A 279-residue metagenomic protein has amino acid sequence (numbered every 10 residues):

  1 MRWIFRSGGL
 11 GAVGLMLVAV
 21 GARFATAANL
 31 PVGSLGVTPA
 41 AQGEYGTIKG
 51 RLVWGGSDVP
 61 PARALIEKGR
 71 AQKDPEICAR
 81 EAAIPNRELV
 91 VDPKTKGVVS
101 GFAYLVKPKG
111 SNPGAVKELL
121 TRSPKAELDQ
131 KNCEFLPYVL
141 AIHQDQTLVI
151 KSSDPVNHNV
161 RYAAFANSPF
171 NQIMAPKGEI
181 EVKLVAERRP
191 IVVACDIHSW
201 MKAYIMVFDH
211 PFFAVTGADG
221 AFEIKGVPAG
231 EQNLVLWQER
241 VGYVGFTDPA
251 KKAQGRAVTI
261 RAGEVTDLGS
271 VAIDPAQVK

Functional and structural regions predicted by a protein language model:
M1-R6: N-terminal secretory signal peptides that target proteins for export/translocation
G9-R23: Bacterial N-terminal signal peptides
A25-K279: Extracytoplasmic copper-binding redox domains, predominantly the cupredoxin/blue-copper superfamily
